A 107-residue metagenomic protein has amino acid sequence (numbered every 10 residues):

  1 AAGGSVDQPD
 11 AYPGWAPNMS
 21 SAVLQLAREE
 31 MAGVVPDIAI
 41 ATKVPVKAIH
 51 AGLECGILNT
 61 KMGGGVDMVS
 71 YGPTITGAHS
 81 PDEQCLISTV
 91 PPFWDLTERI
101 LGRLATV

Functional and structural regions predicted by a protein language model:
G4-L24, I49-H50: A short beta-alpha structural unit
A16-R28, G56-K61: Short glycine/threonine-rich loop-to-helix capping motif typified by GTGT followed within a few residues by an Asp-Pro
S20-S21, V35-P36, P45: Serine/threonine-rich low-complexity intrinsically disordered regions
E29-D37: Short helix-loop-beta junction
I38-I100: Zn-dependent metallopeptidase/amidohydrolase metal-coordination segment
G102-V107: Generic C-terminal helix-cap and adjacent flexible tail
